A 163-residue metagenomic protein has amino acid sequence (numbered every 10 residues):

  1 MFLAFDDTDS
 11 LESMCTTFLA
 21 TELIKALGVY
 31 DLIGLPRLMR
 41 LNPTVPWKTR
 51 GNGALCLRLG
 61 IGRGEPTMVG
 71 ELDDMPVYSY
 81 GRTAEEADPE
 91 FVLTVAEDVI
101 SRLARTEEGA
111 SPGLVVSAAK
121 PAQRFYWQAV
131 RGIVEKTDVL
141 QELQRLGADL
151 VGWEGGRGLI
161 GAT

Functional and structural regions predicted by a protein language model:
M1-T163: Conserved mixed alpha/beta catalytic, RNA-binding, or beta-rich assembly cores of soluble enzyme, regulatory
